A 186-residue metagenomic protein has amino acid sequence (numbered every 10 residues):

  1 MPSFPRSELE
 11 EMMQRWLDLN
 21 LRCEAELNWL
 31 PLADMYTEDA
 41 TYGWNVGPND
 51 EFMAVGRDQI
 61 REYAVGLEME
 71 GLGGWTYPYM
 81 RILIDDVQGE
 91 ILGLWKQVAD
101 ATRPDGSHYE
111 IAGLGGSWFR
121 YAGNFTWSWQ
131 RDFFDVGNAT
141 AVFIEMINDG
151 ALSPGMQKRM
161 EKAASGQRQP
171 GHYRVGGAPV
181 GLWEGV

Functional and structural regions predicted by a protein language model:
P2-E8, M69-V186: A beta-strand edge to alpha-helix "cap/lid" segment located at domain peripheries
R6, N28-L94: A solvent-exposed, acidic/Ser-Thr-rich amphipathic alpha-helical stretch
R6-N28: Short, aromatic-enriched amphipathic alpha-helices that serve as compact interaction elements
R22, L30, F134-G137: Intrinsic disorder/low-complexity detector
